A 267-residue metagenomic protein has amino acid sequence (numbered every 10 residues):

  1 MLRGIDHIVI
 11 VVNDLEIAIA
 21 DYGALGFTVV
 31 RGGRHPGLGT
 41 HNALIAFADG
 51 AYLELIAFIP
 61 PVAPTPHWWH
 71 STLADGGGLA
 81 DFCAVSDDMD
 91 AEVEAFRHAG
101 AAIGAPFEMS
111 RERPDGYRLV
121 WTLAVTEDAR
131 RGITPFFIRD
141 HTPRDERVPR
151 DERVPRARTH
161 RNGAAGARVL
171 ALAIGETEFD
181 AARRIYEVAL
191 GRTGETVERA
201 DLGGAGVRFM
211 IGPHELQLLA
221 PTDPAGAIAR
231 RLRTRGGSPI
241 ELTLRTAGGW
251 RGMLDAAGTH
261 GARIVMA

Functional and structural regions predicted by a protein language model:
M1-I5, V11-V30, F47-A267: Glyoxalase I/VOC metalloenzyme domain signal
R34: Short, solvent-exposed beta-strand-to-loop segments that form ligand-recognition rims of beta-rich domains
